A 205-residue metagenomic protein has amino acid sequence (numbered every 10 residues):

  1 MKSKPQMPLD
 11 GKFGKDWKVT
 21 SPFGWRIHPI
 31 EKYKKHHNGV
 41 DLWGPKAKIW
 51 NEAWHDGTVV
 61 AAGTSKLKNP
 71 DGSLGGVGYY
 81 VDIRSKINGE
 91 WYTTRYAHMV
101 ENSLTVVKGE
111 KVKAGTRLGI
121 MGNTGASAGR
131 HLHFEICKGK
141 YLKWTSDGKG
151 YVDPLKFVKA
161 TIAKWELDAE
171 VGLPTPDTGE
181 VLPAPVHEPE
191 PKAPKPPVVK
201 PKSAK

Functional and structural regions predicted by a protein language model:
M1-P22, P29-W43: Extracytoplasmic/periplasmic cell wall- or extracellular glycan-interacting regions that localize and scaffold envelope
K2-D10, G14, K18, V107-E110 (+1 more regions): Acidic, glycine-rich catalytic/binding loops that coordinate metals and/or anionic ligands
M7-S21, K46-A61, S65, V112-G115: Generic structural motif
V19, L42, G57, Y96 (+3 more regions): Terminal peptide-recognition signature
I30, W50-N51, G125-A128: Short glycine/serine/proline-enriched coil/turn segments at secondary-structure junctions
K35-H37, K46, A53-K108, G129-K138: Zn2+-dependent peptidoglycan hydrolase active-site motif and core
D41, D82, R95-H98, I120 (+1 more regions): Conserved beta-strand positions that form and line the central face of beta-propeller blades
L42, Y80-I83, V112-S127: Short hydrophobic beta/alpha edge segments that flank linear recognition/processing sites
